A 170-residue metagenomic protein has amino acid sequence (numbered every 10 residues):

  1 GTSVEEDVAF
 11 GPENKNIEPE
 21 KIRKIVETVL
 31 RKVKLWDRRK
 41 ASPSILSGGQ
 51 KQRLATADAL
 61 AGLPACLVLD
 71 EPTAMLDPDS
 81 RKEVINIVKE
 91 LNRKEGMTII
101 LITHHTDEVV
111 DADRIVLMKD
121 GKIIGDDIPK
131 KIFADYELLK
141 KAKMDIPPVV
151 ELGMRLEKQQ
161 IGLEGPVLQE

Functional and structural regions predicted by a protein language model:
E20-R38: Conserved ABC ATPase "signature" region
S42-L46, Q50: Conserved ABC ATPase signature
T56: Hydrophobic anchor residue at the start of the ABC signature
L63: Conserved catalytic motifs of ABC-family nucleotide-binding domains
L67-D70: Catalytic Walker B motif of ABC-type/P-loop ATPase nucleotide-binding domains
D126-D127: ABC ATPase "signature
